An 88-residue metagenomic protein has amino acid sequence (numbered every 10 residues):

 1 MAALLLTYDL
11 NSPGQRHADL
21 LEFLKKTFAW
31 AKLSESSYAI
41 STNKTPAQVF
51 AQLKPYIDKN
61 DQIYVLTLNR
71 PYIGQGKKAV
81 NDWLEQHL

Functional and structural regions predicted by a protein language model:
M1-W30, S37-K44: Extended, hydrophobic alpha-helical segments
G14, A47, G74: Loop/helix-junction capping segments adjacent to catalytic residues or to phosphate/diphosphate-binding pockets
L20, A51-P55, V80: Short, aromatic/basic amphipathic alpha-helical patches
K26, A31-N69: Short, intrinsically disordered low-complexity segments
Y56-L88: C-terminal structural segments of small proteins and small subunits
